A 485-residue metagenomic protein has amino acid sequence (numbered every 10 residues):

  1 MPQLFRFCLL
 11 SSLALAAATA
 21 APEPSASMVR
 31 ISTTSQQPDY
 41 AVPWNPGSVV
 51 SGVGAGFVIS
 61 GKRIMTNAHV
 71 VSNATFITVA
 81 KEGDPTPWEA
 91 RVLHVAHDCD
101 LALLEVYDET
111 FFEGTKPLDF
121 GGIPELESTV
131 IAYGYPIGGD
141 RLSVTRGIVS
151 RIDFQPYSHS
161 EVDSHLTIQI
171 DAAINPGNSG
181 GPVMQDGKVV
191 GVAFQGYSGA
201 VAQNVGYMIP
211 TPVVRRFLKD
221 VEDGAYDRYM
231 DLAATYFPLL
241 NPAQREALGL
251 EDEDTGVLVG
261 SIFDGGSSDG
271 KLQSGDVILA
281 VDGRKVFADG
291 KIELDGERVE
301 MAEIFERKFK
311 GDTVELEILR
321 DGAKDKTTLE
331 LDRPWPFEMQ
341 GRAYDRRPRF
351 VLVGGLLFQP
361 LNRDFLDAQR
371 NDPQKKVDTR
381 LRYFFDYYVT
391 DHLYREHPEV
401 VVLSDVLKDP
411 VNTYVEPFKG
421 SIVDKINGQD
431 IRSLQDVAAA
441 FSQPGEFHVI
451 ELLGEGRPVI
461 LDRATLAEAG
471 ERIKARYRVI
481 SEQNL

Functional and structural regions predicted by a protein language model:
L10-A20: Hydrophobic h-region of N-terminal signal peptides that target proteins for export in Gram-negative bacteria
T19-S51: Protease-domain processing segments flanking chymotrypsin-fold serine proteases, especially trypsin-like
A21, V49, V70-S72, F76 (+5 more regions): Flexible, gly/ser-rich surface segments that form the specificity/activation loops bordering the active-site cleft
T34, F57-S60, A68, E89-R91 (+4 more regions): C-terminal recognition in membrane/secretory proteostasis and scaffolding
Q37, S60-L142, P176, K324-K326 (+1 more regions): Conserved active-site neighborhood of the chymotrypsin/trypsin-like protease fold
Y40-F76, Q195-S198, A280-R284: Catalytic histidine site
S48-F57, K116-G121, I137, D163 (+4 more regions): Gly/Ser-rich catalytic serine loop of serine hydrolases
A74-F76, F112-T115, G134-R146, P156-G180 (+4 more regions): Active-site loop architecture of trypsin-fold serine endopeptidases
